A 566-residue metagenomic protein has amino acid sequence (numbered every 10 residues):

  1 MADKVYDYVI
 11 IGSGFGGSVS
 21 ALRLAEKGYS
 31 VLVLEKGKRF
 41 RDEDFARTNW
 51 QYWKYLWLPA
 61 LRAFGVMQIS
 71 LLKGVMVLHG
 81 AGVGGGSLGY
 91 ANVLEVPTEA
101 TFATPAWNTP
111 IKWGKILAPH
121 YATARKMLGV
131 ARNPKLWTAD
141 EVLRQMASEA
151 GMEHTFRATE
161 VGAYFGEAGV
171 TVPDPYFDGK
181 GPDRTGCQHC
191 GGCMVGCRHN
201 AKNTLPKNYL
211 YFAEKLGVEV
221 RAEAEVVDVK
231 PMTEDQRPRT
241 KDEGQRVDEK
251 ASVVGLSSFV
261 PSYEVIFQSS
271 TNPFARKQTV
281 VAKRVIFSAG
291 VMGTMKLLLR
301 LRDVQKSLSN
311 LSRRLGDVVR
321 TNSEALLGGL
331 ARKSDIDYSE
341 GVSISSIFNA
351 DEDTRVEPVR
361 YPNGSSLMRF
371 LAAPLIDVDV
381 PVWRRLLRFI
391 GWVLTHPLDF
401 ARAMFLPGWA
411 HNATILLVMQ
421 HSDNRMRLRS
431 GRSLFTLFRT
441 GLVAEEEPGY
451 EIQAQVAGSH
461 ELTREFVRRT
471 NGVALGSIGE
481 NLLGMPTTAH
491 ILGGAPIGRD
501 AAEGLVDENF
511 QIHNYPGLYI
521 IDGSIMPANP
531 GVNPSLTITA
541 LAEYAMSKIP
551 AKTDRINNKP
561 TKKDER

Functional and structural regions predicted by a protein language model:
M1-Y8, E26-K27, A551-R566: Extreme N-terminal leader/targeting segments of oxidoreductases
Y8-V33: N-terminal Rossmann-like FAD-binding beta1-loop-alpha1 element of flavoenzymes
E26, S30, G37-T48, H199 (+11 more regions): Glycine-rich loop(s) and the adjacent beta-strand/alpha-helix scaffold that form part
Y52-K135, M419: Redox-cofactor-proximal catalytic regions of oxidoreductases
F64, C190-C193, V227, T414-L417 (+1 more regions): A glycine-rich dinucleotide-binding beta-alpha-beta segment and adjacent secondary-structure elements that constitute
L71-L72, G86, Y90, P110 (+4 more regions): FAD cofactor-binding and catalytic pocket of flavoenzymes
K112-E225, L482-T487: Conserved redox-cofactor binding core of oxidoreductases
K230-E264, T271, K559-R566: Intrinsic disorder/low-complexity segments
